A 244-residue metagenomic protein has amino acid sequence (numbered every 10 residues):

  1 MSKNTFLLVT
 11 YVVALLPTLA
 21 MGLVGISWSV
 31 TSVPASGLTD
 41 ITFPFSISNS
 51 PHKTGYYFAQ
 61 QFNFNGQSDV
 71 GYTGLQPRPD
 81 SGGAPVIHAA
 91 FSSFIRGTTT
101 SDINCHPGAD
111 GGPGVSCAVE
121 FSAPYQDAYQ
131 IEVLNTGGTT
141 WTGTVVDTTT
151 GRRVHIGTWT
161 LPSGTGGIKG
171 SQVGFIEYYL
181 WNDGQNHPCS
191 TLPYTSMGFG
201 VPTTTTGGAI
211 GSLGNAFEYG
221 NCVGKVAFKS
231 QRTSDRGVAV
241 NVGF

Functional and structural regions predicted by a protein language model:
M1-G22: Fungal secretory targeting signals
T18-A20, S101, P113, Q185 (+1 more regions): Secretory pathway export signals and precursors
G22-H106, A118, T206-S212, N241-F244: Secretory/extracellular carbohydrate-interaction modules and structurally similar beta-sandwich "look-alikes"
L23-T54, Q172-E177, W181-F244: Activation corresponds to long, low-complexity, non-globular regions
T54-Y57, P85-F91, T139-V146, G170-G174: Short, well-ordered strand-loop elements centered on a beta-strand within folded domains, enriched for acidic residues
C105-A128: Short, aromatic/His-centered strand-loop micro-motif at the edge of beta-sheets
A123-H155: Carbohydrate-binding surfaces in secreted/extracellular proteins
T144-D183: A contiguous pocket-lining binding segment that forms or flanks enzyme active sites
